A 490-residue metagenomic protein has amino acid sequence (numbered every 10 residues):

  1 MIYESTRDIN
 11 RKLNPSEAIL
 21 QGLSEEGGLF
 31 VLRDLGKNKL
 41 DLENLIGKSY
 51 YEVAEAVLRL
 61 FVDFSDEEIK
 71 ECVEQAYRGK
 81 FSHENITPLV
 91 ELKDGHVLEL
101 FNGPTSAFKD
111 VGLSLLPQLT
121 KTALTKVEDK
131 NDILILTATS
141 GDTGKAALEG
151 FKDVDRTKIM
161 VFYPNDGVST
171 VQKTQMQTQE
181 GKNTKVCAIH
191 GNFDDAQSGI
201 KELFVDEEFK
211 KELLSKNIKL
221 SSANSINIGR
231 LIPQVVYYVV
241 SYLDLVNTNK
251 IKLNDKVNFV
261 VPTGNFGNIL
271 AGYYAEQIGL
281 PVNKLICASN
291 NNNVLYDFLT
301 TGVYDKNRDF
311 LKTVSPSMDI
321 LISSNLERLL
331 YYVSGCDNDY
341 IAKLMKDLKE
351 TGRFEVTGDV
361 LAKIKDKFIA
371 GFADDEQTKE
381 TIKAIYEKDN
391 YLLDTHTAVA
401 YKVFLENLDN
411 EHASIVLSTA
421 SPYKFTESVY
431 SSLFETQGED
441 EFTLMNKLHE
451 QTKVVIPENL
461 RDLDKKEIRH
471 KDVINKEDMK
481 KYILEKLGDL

Functional and structural regions predicted by a protein language model:
M1-L490: PLP-dependent amino-acid enzyme catalytic core
